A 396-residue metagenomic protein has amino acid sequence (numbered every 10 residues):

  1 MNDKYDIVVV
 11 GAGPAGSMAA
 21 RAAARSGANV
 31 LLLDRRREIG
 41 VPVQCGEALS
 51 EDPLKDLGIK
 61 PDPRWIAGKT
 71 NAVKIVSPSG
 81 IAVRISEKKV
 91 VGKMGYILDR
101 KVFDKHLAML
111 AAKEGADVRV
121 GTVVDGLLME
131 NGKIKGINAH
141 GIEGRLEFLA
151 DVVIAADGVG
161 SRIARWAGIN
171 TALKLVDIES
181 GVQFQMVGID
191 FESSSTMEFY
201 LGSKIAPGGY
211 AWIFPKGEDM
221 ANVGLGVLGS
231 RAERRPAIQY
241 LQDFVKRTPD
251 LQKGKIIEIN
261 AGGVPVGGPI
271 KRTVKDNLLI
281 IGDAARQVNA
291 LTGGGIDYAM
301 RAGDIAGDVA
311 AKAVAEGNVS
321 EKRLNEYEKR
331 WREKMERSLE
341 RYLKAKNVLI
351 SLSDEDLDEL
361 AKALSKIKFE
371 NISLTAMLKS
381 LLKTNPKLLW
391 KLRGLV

Functional and structural regions predicted by a protein language model:
N2-A15: Beta1/beta-strand and adjacent pyrophosphate-binding region of the FAD-binding site in flavoprotein oxidoreductases
V8, A24-V43: Glycine-rich FAD pyrophosphate-binding loop
A15, E38, G160: Conserved Rossmann-like nucleotide-cofactor binding loop
S26, L110-Q252, R286: Predominantly flavin-linked oxidoreductase catalytic cores and closely associated redox partners
R36-G58: Conserved N-terminal glycine-rich FAD pyrophosphate-binding loop of Rossmann-like flavoproteins
D52-H106: A conserved beta-strand/loop capping segment in the N-terminal third of enzymes that catalyze redox or closely related
R231-V309, A315, E321: FAD/FMN-dependent oxidoreductases across multiple families
A311-V396: C-terminal helical "tail/cap" subdomain of flavin- and related membrane-associated enzymes
